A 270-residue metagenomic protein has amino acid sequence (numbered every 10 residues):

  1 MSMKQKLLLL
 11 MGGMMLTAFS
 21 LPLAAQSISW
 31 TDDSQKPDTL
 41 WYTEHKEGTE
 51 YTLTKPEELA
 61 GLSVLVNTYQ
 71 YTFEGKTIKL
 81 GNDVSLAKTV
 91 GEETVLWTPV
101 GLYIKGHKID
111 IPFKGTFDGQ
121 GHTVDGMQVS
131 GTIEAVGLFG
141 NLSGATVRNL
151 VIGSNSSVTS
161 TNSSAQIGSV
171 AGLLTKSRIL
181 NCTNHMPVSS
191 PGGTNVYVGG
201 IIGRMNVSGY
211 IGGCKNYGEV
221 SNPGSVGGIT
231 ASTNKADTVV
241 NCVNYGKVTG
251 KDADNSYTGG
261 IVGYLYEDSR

Functional and structural regions predicted by a protein language model:
M1-M11: Bacterial N-terminal signal peptides that target proteins for export
M3, F19, A25: Nuclease and nuclease-like effector domains acting on nucleic acids or nucleotide cofactors
M11-P22: Bacterial N-terminal signal peptides
Q26-R270: Surface-exposed repetitive/solenoidal architectures
